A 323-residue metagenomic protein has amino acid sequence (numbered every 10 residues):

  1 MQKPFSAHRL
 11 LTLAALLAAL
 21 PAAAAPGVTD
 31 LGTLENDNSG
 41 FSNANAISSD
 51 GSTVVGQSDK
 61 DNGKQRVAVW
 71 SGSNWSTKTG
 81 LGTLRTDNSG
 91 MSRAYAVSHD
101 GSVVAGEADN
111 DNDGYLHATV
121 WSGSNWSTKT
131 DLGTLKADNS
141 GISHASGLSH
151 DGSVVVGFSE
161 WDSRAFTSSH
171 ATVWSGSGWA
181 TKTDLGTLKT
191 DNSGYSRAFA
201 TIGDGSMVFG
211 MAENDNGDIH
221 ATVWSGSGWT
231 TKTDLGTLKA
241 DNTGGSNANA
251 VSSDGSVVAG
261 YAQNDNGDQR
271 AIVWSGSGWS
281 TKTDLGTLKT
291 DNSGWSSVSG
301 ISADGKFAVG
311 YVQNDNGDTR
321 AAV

Functional and structural regions predicted by a protein language model:
M1-Q2, A14, Q263, Q313: Helix-centric, low-specificity signal for extended rod-like, repetitive segments
Q2-A23: Gram-negative bacterial Sec-dependent N-terminal signal peptides
A22-V323: Conserved "turn/edge" positions that cap or connect secondary-structure elements within repeat/scaffolded domains
